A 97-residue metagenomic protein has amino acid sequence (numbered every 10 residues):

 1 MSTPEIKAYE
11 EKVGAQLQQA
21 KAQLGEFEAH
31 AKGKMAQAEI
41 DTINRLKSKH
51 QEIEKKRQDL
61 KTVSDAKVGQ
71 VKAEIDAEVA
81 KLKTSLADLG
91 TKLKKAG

Functional and structural regions predicted by a protein language model:
S2-G97: Amphipathic alpha-helical membrane/lipid-surface binding segments
